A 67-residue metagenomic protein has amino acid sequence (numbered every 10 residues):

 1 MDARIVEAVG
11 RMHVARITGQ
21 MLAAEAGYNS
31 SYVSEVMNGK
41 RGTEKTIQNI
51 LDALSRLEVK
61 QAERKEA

Functional and structural regions predicted by a protein language model:
M1-A15, K60-R64: A short, Lys/Arg-rich alpha-helix, primarily the initiator
G19, S30, I47: Helix-turn-helix DNA-binding elements, focusing on the entry/boundary residues of the two helices that contact DNA
L22-A23: Short alpha-helical "recognition helix" segments of helix-turn-helix
Y28-G42: Recognition helix of helix-turn-helix/homeodomain-like DNA-binding domains that insert into the DNA major groove
K45-E63: DNA major-groove recognition helix of helix-turn-helix/homeodomain DNA-binding modules
